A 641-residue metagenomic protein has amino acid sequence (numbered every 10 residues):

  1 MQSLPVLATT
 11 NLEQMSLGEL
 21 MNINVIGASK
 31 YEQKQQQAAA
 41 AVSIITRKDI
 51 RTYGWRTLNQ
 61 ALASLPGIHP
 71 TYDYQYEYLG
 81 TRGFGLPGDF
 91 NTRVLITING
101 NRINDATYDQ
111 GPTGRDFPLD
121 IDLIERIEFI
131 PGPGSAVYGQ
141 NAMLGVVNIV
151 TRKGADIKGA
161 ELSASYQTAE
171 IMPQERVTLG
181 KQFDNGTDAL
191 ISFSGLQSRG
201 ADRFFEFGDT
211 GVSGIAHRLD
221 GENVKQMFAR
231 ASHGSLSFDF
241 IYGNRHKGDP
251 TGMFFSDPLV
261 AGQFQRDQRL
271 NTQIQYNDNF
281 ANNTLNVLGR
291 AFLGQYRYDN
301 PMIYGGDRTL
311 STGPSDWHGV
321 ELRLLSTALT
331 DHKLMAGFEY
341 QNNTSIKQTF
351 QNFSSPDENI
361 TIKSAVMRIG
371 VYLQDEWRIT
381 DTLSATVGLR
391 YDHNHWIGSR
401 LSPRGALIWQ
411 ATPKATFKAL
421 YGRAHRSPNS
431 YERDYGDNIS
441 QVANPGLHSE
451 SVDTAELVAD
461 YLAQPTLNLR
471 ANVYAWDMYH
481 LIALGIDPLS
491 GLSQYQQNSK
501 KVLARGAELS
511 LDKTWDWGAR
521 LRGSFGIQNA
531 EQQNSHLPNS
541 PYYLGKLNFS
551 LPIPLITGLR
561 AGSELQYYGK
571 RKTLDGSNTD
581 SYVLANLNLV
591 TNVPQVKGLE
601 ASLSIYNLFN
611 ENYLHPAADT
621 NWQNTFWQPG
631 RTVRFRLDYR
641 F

Functional and structural regions predicted by a protein language model:
I26-G27, Y31-Q35, A39-S43, N59-R102: Extracytoplasmic beta-strand/coil segments of soluble accessory domains associated with Gram-negative outer-membrane
L58-A61, Y78-R82, V94-N99, G114-F117 (+3 more regions): N-terminal periplasmic accessory domains that precede and gate Gram-negative outer-membrane beta-barrel machines
R102-P131: Short acidic/polar hinge/loop motifs at secondary-structure boundaries that mediate gating or recognition
A136, D156-I157, S163-S165, Q174 (+2 more regions): Periplasmic-side early beta-strands and strand-to-turn transitions of outer-membrane beta-barrels
G180-D184, K225-M227, S232, N277-N279 (+1 more regions): Conserved C-terminal beta-signal and adjacent last beta-strands/turns of outer-membrane beta-barrel proteins
M253, S345-Q351, H395-R400, W409 (+5 more regions): Surface-exposed extracellular loop regions of Gram-negative outer-membrane beta-barrel proteins, predominantly
D257, A261-F280, I360-M367, T416 (+4 more regions): Outer-membrane beta-barrel signature, preferentially recognizing the C-terminal barrel domain of Gram-negative
R378-T382, V473-D477, N498-R571: Gram-negative outer-membrane beta-barrel transporters
